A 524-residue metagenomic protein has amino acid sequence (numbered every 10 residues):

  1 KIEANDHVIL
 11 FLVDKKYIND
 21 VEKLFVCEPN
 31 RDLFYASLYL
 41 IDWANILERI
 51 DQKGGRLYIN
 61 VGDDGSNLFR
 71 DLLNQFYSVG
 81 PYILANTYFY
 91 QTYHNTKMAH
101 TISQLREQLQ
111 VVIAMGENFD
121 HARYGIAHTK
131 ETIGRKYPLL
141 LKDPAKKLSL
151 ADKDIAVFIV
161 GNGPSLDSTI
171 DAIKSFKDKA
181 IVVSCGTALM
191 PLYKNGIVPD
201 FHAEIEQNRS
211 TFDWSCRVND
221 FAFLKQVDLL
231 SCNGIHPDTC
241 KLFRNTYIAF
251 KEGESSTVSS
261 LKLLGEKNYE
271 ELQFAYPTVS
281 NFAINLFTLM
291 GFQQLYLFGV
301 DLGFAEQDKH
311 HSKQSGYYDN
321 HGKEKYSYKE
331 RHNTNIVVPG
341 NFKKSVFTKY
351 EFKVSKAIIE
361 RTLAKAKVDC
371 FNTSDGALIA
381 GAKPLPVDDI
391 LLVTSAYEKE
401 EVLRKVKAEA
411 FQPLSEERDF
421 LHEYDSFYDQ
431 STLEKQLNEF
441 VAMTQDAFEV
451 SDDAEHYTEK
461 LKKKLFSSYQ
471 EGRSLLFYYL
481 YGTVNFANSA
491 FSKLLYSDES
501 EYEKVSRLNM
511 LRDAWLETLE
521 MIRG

Functional and structural regions predicted by a protein language model:
K1-V160, P164-I181, M190-N195, P199-F201 (+4 more regions): N-terminal donor/sugar-recognition subdomains of glycan-related enzymes, prototypically the membrane-proximal stem
A172-I173, A180, A275-Y276, K309-H311: Long alpha-helical, hydrophobic tracts
I181-A188, L229, A283, G299: Extended, hydrophobic alpha-helical segments in both membrane/secreted and soluble proteins
C185, A222, C232, Y276 (+3 more regions): Active-site-proximal structural scaffolding
A188-E206, F287-H311, L495, E499 (+1 more regions): Glycine-rich phosphate/pyrophosphate-binding loops and their adjacent beta-strand/loop elements at enzyme active sites
E206, F223, K241-F243, Y276-A283 (+1 more regions): Beta-sheet-dominated scaffold domains
P237-L302: Active-site/ligand-binding-proximal alpha/beta "capping" segment
F274, A283-D369, T373-I390: Catalytic cores of enzyme domains
